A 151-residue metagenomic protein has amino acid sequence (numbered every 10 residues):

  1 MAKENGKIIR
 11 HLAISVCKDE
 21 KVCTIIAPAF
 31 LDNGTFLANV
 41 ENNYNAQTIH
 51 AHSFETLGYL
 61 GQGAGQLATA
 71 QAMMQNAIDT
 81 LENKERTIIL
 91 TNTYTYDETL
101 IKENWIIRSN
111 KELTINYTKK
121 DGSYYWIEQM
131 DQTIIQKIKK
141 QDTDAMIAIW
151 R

Functional and structural regions predicted by a protein language model:
M1-N39, Y44-A46: Substrate-binding/catalytic subdomain of NAD(P)-dependent oxidoreductase enzymes
L12-I14, P28-A29, A51-S53, G61-Q62 (+2 more regions): Fold-independent oxyanion-binding glycine-rich loops and adjacent beta-strand/coil segments at enzyme active sites
A27-H52, Q62-L67, N116-D121, I127-M130: Low-complexity, glycine/alanine/valine/leucine- and proline-rich hydrophobic stretches
N39-I88, N92, Y96-K102: ATP-dependent carboxylate/acyl-activation modules
M74-R151: A conserved regulatory-domain signal marking ACT and ACT-like small-molecule sensing domains and adjacent regulatory
